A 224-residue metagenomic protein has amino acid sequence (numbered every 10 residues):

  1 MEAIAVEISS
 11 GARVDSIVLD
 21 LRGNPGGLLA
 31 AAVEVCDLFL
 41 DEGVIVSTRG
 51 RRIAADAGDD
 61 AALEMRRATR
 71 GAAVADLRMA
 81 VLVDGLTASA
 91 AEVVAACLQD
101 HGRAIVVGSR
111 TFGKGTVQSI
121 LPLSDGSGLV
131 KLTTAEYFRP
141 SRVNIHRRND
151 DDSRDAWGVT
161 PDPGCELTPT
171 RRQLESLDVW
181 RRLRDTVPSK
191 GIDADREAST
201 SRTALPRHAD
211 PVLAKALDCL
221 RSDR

Functional and structural regions predicted by a protein language model:
M1-R224: C-terminal "post-core" interaction segments
